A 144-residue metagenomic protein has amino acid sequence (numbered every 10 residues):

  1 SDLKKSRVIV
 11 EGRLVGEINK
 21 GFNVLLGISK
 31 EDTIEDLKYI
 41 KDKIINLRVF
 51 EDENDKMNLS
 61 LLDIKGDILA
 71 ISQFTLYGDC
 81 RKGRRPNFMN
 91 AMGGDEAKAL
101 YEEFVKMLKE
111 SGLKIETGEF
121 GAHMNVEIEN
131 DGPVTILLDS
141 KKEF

Functional and structural regions predicted by a protein language model:
S1-G83, D95, A99-F144: N-terminal, polar/charged subdomain of small-to-medium soluble alpha/beta proteins
G83-A91: Short hinge/gating elements
